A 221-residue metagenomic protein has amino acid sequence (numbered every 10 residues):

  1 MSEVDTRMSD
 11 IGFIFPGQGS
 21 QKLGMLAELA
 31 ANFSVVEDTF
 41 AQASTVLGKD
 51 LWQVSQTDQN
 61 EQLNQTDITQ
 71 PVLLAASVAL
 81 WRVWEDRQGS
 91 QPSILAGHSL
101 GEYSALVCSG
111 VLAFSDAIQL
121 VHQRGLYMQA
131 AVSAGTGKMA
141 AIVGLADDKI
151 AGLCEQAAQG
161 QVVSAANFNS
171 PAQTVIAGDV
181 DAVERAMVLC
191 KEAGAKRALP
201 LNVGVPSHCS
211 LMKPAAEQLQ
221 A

Functional and structural regions predicted by a protein language model:
T6-A96, I176: Helix-rich "cap/lid" substructures immediately adjacent to catalytic or cofactor-binding pockets
Q18-S20, L47, S109-A221: Alpha/beta catalytic cores of group-transfer enzymes, especially the acyltransferase/condensing modules of polyketide
Q56-L63, S104-A105, R197-L201: A short small-residue
D58-Q59, S99, V121-R124: A general structural motif at alpha-helix termini
L95-H98, A166: Structural motif
H98-V107, V111-L112: Glycine-rich nucleophile elbow surrounding the catalytic serine of serine-hydrolase chemistry
